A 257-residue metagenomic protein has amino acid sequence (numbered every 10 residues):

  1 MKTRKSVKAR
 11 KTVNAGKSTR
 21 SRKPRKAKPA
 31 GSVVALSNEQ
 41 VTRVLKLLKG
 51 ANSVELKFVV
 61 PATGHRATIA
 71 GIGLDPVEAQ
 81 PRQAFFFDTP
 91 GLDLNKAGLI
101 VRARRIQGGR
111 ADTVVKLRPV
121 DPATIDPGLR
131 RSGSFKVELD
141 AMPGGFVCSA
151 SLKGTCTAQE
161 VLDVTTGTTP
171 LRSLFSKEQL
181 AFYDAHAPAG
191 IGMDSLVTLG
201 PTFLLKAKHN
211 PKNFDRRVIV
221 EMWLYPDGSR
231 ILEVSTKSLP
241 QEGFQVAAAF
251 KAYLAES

Functional and structural regions predicted by a protein language model:
K2-R4, R10, K17-S257: Phosphate-end processing signature that detects enzymes handling 5′-triphosphorylated RNA and polyphosphate
